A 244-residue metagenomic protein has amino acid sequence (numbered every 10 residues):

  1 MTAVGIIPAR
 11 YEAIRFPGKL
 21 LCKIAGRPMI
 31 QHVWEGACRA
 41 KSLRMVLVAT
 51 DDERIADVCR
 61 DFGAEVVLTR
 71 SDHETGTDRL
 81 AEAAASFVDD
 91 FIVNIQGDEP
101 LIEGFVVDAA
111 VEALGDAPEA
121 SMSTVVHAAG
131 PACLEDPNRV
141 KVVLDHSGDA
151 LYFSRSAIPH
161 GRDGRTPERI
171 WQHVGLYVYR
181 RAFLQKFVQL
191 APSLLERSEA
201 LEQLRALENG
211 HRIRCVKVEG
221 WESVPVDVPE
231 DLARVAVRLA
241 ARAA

Functional and structural regions predicted by a protein language model:
T2-A49: N-terminal glycine-rich phosphate-binding loop and ensuing alpha1 helix
G5, V46-V48, I92, S123 (+2 more regions): Hydrophobic/aromatic residues located in beta-strands of well-ordered beta-sheets within soluble catalytic
I14, C22, P100, V142 (+2 more regions): Residues that recognize and position ribonucleotide moieties
L43, D89, A117-A120, H211: Short, high-confidence coil segments that cap the C-terminus of an alpha-helix and link into the following beta-strand
L47, E53-E112: Short phosphate-binding loop-to-helix
I102-S193: Conserved core of the sugar-phosphate nucleotidyltransferase
E168-A244: Conserved alpha/beta core of the MobA/IspD/sugar-nucleotide pyrophosphorylase nucleotidyltransferase superfamily
